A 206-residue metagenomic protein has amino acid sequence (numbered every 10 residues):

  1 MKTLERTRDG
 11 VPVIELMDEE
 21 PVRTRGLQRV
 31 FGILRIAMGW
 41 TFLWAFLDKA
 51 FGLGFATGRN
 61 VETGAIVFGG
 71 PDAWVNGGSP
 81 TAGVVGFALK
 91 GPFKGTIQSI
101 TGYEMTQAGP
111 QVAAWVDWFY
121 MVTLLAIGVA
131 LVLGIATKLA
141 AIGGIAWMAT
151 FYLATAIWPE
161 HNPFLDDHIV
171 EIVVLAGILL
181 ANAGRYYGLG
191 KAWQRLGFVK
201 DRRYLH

Functional and structural regions predicted by a protein language model:
M1-A126, L133-H206: Extended, low-polarity transmembrane helix blocks
